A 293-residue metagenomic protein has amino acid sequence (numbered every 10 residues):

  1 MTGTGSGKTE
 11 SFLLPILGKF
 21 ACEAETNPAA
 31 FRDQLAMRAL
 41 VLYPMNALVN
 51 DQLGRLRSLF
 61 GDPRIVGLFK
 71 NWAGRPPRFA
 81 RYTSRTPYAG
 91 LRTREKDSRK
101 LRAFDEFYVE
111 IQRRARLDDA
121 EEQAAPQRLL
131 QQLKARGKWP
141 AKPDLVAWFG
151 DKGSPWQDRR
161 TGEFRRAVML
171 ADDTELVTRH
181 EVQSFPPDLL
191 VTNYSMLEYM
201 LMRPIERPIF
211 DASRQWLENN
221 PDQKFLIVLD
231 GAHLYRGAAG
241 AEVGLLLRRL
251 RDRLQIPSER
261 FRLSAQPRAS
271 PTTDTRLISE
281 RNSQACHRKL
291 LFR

Functional and structural regions predicted by a protein language model:
M1-R293: N-terminal helicase ATP-binding lobe
